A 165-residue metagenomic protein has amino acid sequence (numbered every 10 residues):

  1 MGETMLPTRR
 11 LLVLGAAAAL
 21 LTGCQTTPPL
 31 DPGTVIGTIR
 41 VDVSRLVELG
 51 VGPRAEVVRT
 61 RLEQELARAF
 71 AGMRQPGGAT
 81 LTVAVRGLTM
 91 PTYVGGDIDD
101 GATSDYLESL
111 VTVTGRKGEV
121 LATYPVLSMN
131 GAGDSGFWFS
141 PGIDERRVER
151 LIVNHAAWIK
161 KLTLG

Functional and structural regions predicted by a protein language model:
G2-P7, L11-G15, T22-R61: A structural "domain/chain start" motif
L6-A16, T26-V35, T112-A132, K160-G165: Short secondary-structure transition/capping segments
R10, L62, L66, V85-T89: Generic secondary-structure microfeatures
G52-R61, G101, G142-R150: Soluble non-cytosolic domains of exported or imported proteins
R59, E63, A67-F70, E149-I152 (+1 more regions): Extracytoplasmic/secreted envelope proteins and their assembly/folding machinery, especially bacterial periplasmic
A67-A71, M90, A156, K160 (+1 more regions): Sec-exported extracytoplasmic/periplasmic mature domains
G72-L121, A132-P141: Surface-exposed short loop/turn segments
E119-W158: Short secondary-structure boundary motifs at beta->alpha junctions and helix caps
